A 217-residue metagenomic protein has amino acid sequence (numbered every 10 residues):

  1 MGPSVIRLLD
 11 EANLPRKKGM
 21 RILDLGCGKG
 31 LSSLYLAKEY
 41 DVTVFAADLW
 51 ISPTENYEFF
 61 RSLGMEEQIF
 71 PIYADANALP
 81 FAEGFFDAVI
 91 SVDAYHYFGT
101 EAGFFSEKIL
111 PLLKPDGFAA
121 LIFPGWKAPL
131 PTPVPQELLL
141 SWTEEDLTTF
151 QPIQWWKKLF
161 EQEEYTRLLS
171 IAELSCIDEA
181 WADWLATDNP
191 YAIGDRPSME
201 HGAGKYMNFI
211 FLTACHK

Functional and structural regions predicted by a protein language model:
M1-R7: Conserved SAM-binding loop and adjacent beta-strand
L23, K29-A78: Class I SAM-dependent methyltransferase SAM/SAH-binding core
N77-V89: A short acidic, Gly/Pro-enriched loop at the edge of an enzyme's catalytic core that lines a small-molecule cofactor
A88-E101: A short SAM/SAH-binding and catalytic strip from SAM-dependent methyltransferases
G103-F118: A short glycine-rich, Lys/Arg-flanked "PGG" loop and its adjoining helix->strand segment in the class I
P124-D146: Short, glycine-/aromatic-enriched active-site segment of Class I SAM-dependent methyltransferases
T148-E164: Short alpha-helix
L169-K217: Conserved Class I S-adenosyl-L-methionine
